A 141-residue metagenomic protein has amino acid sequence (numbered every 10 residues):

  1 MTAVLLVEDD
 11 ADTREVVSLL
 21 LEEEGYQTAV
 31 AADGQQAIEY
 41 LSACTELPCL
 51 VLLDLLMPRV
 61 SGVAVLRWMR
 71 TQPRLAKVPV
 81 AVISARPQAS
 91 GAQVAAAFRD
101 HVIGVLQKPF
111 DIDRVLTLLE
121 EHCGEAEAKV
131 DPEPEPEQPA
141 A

Functional and structural regions predicted by a protein language model:
E8: Conserved acidic carboxylate
E15-E23: Charged docking surfaces used in two-component/phosphorelay signaling
V30-L50: Acidic, metal-coordinating helix/loop segments flanking the phosphotransfer/catalytic sites of two-component signaling
D54, S84: Active-site residues of response regulator receiver
M57: Receiver (REC) domain active-site loop signature in two-component systems and cognate sites in sensor histidine kinases
Q107-L119: C-terminal output helix
E120-E137: The C-terminal output helix
